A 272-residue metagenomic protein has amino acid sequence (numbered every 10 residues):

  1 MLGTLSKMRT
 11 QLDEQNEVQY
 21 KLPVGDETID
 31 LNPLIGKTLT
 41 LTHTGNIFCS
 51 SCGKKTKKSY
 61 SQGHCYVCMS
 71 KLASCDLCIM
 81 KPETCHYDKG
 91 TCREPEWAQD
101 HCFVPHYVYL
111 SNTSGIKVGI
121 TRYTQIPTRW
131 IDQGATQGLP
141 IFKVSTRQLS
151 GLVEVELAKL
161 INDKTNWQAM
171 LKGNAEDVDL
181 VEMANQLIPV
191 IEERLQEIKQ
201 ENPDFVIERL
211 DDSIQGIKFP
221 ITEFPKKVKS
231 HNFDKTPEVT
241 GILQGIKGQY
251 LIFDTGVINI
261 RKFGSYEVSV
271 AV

Functional and structural regions predicted by a protein language model:
M1-V272: Non-catalytic accessory segments flanking enzymatic or RNA/DNA-binding domains
